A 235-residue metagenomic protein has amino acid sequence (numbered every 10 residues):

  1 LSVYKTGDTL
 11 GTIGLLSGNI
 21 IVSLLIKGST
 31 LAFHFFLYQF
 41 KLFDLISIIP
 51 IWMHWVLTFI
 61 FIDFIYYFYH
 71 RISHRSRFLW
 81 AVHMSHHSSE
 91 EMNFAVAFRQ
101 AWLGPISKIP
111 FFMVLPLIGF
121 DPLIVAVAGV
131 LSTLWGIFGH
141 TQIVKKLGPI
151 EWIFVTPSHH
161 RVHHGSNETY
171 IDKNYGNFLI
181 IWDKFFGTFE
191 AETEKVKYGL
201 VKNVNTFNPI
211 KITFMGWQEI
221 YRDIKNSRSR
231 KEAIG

Functional and structural regions predicted by a protein language model:
L1-L10: Membrane-interface helix-loop junction between the first two transmembrane segments
G11, L15, N19-S23, T30 (+2 more regions): Short hydrophobic helices that act as membrane-entry/anchoring signals
S17-I26, D44, I49-V201: Membrane-embedded catalytic scaffold of the fatty acid hydroxylase/desaturase
T30-F35, G176: Juxtamembrane/transmembrane-helix interface segments of polytopic membrane transporters
H34-I46: Membrane-interface helix termini and inter-helical loops of multi-pass transporters
V196-G235: A membrane-cytosol interface segment of integral membrane proteins
